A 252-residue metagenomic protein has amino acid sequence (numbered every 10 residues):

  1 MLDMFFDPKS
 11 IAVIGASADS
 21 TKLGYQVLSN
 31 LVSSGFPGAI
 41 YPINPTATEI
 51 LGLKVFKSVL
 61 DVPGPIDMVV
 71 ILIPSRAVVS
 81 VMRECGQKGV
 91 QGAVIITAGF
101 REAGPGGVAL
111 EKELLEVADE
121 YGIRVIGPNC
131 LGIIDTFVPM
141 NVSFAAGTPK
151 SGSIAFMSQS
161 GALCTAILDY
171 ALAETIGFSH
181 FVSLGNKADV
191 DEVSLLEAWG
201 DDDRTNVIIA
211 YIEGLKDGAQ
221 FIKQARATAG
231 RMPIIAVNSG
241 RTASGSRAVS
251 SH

Functional and structural regions predicted by a protein language model:
M1-H252: Catalytic-core regions of core metabolic enzymes, especially those transforming organic acids/acyl-group intermediates
